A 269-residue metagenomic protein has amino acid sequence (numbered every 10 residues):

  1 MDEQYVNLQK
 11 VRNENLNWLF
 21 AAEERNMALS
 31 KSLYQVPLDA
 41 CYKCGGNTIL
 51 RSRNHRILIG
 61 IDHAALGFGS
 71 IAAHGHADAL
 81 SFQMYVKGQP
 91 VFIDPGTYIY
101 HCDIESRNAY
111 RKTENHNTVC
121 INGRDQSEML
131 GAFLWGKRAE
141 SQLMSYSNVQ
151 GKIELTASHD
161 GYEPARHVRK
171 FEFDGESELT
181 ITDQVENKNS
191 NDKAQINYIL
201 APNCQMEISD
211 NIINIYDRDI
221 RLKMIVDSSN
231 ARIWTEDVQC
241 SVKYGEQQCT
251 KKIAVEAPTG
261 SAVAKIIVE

Functional and structural regions predicted by a protein language model:
M1-E23, Y98, C102-E269: CBM-like, beta-strand-rich accessory domains located in the C-terminal region of large, secreted polysaccharide-active
M1-F92, N148-V149, E154, A257-P258: Carbohydrate-active enzyme catalytic cores, enriched for enzymes that act on polyanionic acidic polysaccharides
